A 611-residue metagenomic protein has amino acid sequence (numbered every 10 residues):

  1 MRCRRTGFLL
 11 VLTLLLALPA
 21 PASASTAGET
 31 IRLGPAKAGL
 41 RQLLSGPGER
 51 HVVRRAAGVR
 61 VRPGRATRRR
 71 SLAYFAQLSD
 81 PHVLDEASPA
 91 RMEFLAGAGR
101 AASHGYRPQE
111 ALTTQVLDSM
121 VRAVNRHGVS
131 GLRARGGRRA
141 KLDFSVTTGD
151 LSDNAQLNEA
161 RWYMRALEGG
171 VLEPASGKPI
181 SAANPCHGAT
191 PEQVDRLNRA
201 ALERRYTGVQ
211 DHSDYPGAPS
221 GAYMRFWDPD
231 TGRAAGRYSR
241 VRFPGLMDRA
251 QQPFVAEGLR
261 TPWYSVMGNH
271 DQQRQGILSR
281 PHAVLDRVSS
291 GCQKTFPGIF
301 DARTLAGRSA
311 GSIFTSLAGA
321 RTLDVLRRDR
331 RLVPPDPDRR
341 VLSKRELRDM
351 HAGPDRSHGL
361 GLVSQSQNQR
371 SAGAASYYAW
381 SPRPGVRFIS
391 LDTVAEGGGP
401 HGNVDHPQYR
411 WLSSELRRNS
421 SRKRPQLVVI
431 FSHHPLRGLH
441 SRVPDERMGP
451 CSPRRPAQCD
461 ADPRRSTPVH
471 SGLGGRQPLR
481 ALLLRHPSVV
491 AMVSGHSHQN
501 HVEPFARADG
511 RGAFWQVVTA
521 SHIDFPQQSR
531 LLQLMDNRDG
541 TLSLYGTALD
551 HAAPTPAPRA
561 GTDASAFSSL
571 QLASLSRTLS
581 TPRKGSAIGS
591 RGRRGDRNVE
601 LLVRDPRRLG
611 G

Functional and structural regions predicted by a protein language model:
R2-A24: Secretory targeting and sorting signals
S25-G136, D143-V146, H187-M247, F254 (+9 more regions): Metal-dependent phosphoesterase/phosphodiesterase active-site architecture
P81-V83, F431-R437, V490-V502: Histidine-centered catalytic micro-motifs
S145-V146, N154, E159-A166, V171 (+3 more regions): Catalytic cores of eukaryotic secretory-pathway lumenal/extracellular enzymes that build and remodel glycoconjugates
G149-D150, G268-H270, D392-T393, F431-P435 (+1 more regions): Short, well-ordered beta-to-alpha junction loops that form the rim of enzyme active sites and present histidine/acidic
G258-P262, S488, G512: Short, proline-enriched alpha-helix->beta-strand connector loops that line the catalytic pocket of alpha/beta-hydrolase
N419-H440: Short acidic, glycine-rich surface-loop motifs adjacent to enzyme active sites
